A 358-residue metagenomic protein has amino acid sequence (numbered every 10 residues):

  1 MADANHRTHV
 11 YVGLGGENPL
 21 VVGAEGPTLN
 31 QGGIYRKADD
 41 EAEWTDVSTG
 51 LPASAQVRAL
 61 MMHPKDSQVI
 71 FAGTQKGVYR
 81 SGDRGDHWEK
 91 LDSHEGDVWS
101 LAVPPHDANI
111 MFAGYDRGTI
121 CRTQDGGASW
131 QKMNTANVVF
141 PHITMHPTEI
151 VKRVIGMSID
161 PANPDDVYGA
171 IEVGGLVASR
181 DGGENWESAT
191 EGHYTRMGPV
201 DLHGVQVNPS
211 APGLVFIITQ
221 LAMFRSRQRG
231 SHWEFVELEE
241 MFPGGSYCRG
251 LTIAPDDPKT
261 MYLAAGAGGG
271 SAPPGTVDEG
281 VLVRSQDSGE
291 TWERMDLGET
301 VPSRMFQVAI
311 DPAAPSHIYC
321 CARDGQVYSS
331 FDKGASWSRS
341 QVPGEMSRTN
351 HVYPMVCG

Functional and structural regions predicted by a protein language model:
M1-G358: Extracellular glycan-interacting surfaces
